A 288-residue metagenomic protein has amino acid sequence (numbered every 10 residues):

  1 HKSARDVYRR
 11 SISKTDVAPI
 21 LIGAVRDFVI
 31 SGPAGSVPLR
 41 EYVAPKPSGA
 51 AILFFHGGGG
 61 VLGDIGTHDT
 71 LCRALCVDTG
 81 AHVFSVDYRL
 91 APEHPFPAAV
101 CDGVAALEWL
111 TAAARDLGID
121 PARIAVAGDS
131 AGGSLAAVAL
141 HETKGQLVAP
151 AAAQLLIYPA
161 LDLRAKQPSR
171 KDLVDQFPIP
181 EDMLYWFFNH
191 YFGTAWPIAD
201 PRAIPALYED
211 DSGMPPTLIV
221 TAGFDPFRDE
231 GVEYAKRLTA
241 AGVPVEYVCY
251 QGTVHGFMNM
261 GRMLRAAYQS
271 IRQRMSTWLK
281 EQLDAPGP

Functional and structural regions predicted by a protein language model:
H1-E41, P197-I198, T277-P288: A glycine/proline-hinged amphipathic helix-loop "lid/cap" segment that gates access to hydrophobic ligand pockets
S31-P33, L39-S48, A206-D211: Short beta-strand-to-loop junctions in surface cap/lid or active-site-entrance loops
G49-G58: Short beta-strand element of the alpha/beta-hydrolase
G66-S85: Short amphipathic alpha-helix adjacent to the substrate-entry channel of hydrolases
H94-E108, A112: Active-site loop/oxyanion-hole signature of alpha/beta-hydrolase fold enzymes
T111-V126: Gly/Ser-rich "nucleophile elbow"/oxyanion-hole loop immediately N-terminal to the catalytic nucleophile in hydrolases
P121-A122, A137-P288: Alpha/beta hydrolase fold serine-hydrolase catalytic domain that processes acyl esters and thioesters
G128, G132, A136: Gly/Ala-rich beta-loop-alpha elbow adjacent to hydrolase catalytic centers
